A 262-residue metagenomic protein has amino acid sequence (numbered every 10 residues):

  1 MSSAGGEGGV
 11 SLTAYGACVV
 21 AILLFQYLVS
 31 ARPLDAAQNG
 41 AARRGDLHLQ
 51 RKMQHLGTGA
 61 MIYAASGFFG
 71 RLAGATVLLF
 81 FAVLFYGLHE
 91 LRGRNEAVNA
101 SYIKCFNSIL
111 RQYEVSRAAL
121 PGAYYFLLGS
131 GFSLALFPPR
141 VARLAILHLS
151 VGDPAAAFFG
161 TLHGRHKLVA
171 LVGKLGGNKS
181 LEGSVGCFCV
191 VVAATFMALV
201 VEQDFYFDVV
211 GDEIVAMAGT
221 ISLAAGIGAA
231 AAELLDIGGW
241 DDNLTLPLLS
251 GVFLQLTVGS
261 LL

Functional and structural regions predicted by a protein language model:
M1-C18, F25-L78, Y86-S260: Interhelical loop and helix-boundary elements at the membrane-water interface of polytopic inner-membrane proteins
